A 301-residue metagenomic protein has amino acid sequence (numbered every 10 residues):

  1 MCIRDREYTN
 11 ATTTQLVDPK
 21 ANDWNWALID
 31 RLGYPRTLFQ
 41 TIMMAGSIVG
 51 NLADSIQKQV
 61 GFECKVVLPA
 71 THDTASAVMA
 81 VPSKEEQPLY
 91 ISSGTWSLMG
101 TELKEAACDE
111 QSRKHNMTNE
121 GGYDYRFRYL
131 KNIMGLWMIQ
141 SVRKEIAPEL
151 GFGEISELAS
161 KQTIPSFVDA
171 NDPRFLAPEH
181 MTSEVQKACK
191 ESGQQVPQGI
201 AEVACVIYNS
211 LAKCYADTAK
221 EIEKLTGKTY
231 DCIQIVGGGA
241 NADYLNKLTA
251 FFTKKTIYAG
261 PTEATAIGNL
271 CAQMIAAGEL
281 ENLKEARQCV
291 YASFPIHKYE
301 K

Functional and structural regions predicted by a protein language model:
M1-D5: Conserved small/polar residues in nucleotide/adenosyl-binding loops
E7-A11: Nucleotide/phosphate-binding loop and acidic/charged catalytic motifs in nucleotide-binding or -utilizing enzymes
T12-V17, M43-S47: Conserved short loop/turn motifs at secondary-structure junctions
L16-D23, D30-R31, D54-C232, N241-T265 (+1 more regions): Active-site core segments that coordinate phosphate-bearing ligands/cofactors across diverse enzyme families
I29-S47, L270: A conserved helix-loop-beta module that forms one wall/lid of the active-site cleft in ATP-utilizing catalytic domains
M44, G237, P261: Small/polar loops that bind or transfer phosphate-bearing groups
G50-N51: Hydrophobic alpha-helical transmembrane segments
